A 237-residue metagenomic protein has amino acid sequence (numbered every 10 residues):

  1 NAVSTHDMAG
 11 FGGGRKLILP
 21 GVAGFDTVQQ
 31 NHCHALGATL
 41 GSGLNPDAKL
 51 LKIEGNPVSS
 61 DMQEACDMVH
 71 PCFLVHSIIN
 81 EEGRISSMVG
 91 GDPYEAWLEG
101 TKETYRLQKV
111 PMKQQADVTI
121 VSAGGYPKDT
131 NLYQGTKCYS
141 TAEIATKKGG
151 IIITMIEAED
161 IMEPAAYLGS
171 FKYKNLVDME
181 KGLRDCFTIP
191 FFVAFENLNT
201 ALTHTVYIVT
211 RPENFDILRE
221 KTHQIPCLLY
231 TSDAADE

Functional and structural regions predicted by a protein language model:
N1-M112: Conserved, well-structured core segments that form the ligand-binding/active-site neighborhood of functional domains
T5-D7, E81-S86, P127-T130, D160-P164 (+1 more regions): Flexible loop/turn segments at secondary-structure boundaries
P46-K49, P93, T119-D129, D178-L183 (+1 more regions): Short, basic, glycine/proline-bearing loop/turn elements
H70-H76, K109-A116, G150-E157, P164-A165: Flexible, glycine/charged-enriched surface loops at secondary-structure junctions
H76-I78, V121-A123, M155-E157, V209: Generic beta-strand/beta-sheet core signal
I79-P93, Q115-Q134: Glycine-rich phosphate/diphosphate-binding loops and the adjacent beta-loop-alpha structural elements that coordinate
G135-T136, S140-L229: C-terminal non-catalytic interaction/assembly regions of soluble proteins
Y230-D236: Conserved small/polar residues in nucleotide/adenosyl-binding loops
